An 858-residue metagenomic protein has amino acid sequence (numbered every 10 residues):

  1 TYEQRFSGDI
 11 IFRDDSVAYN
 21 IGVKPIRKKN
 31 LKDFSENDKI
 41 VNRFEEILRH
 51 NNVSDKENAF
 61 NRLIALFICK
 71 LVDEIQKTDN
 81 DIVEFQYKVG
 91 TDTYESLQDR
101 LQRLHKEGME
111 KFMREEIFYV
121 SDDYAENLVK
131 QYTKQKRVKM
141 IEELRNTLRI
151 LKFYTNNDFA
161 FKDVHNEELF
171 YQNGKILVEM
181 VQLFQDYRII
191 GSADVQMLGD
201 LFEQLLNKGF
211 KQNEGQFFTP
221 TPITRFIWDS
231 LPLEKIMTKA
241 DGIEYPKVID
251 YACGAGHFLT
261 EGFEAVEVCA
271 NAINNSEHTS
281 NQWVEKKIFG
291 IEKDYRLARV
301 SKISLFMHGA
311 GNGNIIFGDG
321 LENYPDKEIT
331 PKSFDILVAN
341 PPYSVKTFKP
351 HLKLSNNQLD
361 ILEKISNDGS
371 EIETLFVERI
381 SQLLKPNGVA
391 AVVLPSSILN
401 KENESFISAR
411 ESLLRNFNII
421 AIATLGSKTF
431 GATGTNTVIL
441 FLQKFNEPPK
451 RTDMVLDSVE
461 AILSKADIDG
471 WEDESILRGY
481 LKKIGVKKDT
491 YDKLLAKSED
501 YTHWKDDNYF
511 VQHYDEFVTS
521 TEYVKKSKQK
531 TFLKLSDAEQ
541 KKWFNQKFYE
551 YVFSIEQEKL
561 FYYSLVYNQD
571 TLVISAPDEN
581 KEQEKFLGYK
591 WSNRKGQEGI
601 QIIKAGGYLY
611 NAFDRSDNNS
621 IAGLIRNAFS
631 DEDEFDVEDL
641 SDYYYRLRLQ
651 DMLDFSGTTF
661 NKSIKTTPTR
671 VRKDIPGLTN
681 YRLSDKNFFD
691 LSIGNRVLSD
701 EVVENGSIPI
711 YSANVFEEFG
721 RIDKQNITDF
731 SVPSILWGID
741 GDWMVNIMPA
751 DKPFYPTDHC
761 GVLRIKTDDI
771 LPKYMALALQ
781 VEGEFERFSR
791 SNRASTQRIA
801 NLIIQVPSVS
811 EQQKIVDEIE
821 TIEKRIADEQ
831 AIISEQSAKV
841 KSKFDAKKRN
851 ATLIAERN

Functional and structural regions predicted by a protein language model:
T1-R62, L151-E167, G174-S192: Short, basic/polar, glycine-containing "phosphate-handling" surface segments that engage DNA
R62-E74, L305-M307, E378, K773-A778: Short, hydrophobic/amphipathic alpha-helical patches that form generic packing surfaces within helical domains
F67, S366-K428, T433-T435, I439-L442: Conserved Class I SAM-dependent methyltransferase catalytic core
I68, I75-N207: Long recognition/docking surfaces used for binding and targeting
T219-A339, S344-V345, L394-S397, S408-A409 (+1 more regions): Conserved S-adenosyl-L-methionine
Y343-L375, S397: Mobile active-site "lid"/loop adjacent to the S-adenosyl-L-methionine
K525-K526, K534-K547, Y551-K559, Y563-E717 (+1 more regions): Non-catalytic DNA-recognition/assembly elements of restriction-modification systems
S592, E632-F635, L683, G741-V806: Basic, amphipathic alpha-helical recognition segments used for DNA target recognition
